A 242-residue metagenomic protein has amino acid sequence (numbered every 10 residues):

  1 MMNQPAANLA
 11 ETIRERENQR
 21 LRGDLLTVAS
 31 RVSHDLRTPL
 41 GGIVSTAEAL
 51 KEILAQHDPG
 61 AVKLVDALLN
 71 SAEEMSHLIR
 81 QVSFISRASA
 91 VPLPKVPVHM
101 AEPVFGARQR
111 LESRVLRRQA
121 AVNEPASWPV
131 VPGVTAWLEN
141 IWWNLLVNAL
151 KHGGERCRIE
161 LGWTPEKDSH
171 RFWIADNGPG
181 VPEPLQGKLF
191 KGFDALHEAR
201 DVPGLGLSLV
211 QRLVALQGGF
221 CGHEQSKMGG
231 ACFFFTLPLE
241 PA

Functional and structural regions predicted by a protein language model:
N70-M75: Short alpha-helical segment of the dimerization/phosphotransfer core of two-component systems
A149-L150: Short helix-loop "hinge" at the ATP-lid/N-box region of the Bergerat-fold HATPase_c
R156-D168: Short beta-strand/loop element within the Bergerat-fold HATPase_c
D176: Acidic ATP/Mg2+-coordinating residue in the GHKL
V181-F193: Short conserved segment of the HATPase_c
V214-A215: Detector for a conserved hydrophobic position within an alpha-helical segment of the HATPase_c
G218-E224: Glycine-rich ATP-binding loops of the HATPase_c
